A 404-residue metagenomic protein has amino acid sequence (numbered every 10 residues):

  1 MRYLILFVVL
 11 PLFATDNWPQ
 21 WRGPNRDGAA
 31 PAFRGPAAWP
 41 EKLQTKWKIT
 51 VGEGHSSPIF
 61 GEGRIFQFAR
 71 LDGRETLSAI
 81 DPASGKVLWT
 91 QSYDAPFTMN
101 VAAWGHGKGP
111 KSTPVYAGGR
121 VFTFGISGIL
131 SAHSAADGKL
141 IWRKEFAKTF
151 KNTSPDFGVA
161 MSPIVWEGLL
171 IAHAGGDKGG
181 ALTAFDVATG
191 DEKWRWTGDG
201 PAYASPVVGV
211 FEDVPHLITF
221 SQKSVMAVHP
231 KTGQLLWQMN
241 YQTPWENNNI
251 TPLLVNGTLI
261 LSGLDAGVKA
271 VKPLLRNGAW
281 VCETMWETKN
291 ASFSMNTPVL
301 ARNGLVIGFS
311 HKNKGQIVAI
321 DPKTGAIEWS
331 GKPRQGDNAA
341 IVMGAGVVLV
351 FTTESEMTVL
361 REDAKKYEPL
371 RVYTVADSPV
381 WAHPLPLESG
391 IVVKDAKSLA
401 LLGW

Functional and structural regions predicted by a protein language model:
Y3-L12: Sec-dependent N-terminal signal peptides
A14-W404: Noncatalytic, solvent-exposed loop/strand surfaces of beta-propeller-type extracellular/periplasmic domains
